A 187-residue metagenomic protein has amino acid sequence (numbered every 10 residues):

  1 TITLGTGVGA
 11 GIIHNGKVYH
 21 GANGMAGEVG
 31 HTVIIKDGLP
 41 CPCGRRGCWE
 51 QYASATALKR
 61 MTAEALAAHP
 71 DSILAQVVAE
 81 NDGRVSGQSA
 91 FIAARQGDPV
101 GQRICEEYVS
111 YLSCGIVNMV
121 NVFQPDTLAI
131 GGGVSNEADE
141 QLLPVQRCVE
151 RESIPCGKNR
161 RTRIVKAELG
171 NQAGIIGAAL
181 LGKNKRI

Functional and structural regions predicted by a protein language model:
T1-A55: Glycine-rich phosphate-binding loop of actin/hexokinase-like ATP-binding domains
V18, K36-P40, R45-I187: ATP-binding/phosphotransfer module of carbohydrate and carboxylate kinases, centering on a glycine-rich
